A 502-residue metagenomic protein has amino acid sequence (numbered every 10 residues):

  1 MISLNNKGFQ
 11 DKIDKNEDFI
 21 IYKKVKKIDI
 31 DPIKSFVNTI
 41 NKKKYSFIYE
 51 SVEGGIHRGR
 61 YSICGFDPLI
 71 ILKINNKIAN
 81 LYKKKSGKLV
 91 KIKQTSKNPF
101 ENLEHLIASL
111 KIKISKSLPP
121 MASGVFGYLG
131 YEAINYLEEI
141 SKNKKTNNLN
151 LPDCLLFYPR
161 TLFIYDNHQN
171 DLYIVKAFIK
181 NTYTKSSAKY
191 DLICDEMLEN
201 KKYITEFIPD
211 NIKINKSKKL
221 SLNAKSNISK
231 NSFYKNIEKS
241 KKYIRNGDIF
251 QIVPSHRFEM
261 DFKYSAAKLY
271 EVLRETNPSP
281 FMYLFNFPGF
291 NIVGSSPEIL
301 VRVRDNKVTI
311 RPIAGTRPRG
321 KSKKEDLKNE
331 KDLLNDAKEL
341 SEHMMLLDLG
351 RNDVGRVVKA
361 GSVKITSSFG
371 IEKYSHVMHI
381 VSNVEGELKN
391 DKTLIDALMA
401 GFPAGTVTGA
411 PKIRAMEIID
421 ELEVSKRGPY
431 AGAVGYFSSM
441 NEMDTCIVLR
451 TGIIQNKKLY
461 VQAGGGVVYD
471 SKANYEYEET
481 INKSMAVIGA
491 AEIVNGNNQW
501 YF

Functional and structural regions predicted by a protein language model:
M1-F502: Extended alpha-helical targeting/anchoring segments, especially N-terminal organellar/secretory targeting helices
